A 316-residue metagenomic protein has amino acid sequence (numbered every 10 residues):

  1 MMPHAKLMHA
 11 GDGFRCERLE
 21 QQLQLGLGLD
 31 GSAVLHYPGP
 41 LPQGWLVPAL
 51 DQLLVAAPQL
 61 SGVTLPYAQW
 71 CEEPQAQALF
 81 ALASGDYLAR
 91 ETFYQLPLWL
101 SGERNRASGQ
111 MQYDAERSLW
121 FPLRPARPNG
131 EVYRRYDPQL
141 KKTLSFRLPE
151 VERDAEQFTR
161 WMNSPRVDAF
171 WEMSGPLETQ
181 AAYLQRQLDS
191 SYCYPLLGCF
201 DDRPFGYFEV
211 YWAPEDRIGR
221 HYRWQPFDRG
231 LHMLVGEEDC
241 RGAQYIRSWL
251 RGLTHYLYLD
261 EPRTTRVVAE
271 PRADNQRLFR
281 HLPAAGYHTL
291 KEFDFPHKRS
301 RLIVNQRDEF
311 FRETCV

Functional and structural regions predicted by a protein language model:
M1-G11, G175-P195: Active-site rim helix/loop that mediates acceptor-substrate recognition in acyltransferases
M1-G11, Q110-E152, T314: Conserved N-terminal entry element of GNAT/NAT acetyltransferase domains
M1-M2, K142-S174: Short amphipathic alpha-helix that is part of the acyltransferase structural core
Q21-L27, L197, R203-P214: Conserved beta-strand in the GNAT
L35-G44, L231-I246: A short, internal acetyl-CoA/4′-phosphopantetheine-binding micro-motif in the GNAT/acyltransferase core
Q43-V55, G242-Y258, R280: Conserved acetyl-CoA-binding loop-helix of GNAT-fold acetyltransferases
L53-C71, A76, L259-P271: Conserved GNAT acetyl-CoA-binding A-motif
Q69-S101, A273-K291: Conserved active-site alpha-helix within GNAT-family acetyltransferase domains
